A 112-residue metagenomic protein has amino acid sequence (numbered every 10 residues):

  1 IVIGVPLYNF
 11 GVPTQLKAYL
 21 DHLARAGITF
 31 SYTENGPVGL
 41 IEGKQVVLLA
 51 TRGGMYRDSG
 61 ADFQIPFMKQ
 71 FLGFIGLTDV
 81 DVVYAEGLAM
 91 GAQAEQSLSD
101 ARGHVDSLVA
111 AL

Functional and structural regions predicted by a protein language model:
I1-P66: Helix-loop-strand module that forms the ligand-binding subsite of alpha/beta enzymes
D58-L112: Glycine-rich phosphate/pyrophosphate-binding loop and the adjoining helix
